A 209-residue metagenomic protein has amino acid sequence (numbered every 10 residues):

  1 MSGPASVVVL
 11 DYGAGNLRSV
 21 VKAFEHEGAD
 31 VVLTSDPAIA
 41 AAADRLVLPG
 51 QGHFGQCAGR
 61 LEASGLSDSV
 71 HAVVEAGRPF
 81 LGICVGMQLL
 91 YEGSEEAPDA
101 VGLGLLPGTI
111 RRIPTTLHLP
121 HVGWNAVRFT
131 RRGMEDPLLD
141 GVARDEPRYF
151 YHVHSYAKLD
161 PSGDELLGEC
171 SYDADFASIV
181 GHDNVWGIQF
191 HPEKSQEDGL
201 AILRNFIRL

Functional and structural regions predicted by a protein language model:
S2-V8: Extreme N-terminal starter segment of soluble prokaryotic enzymes
D30, R45, P79-L81, Y149: Structural signature of beta-strand start/N-cap positions in the alpha/beta core of ABC transporter nucleotide-binding
V31-A42: Short acidic low-complexity segments
A40-G50: Short acidic/histidine-rich motifs immediately flanking catalytic phosphotransfer sites in two-component signaling
G52-N125: Cysteine-nucleophile active-site neighborhood
E92-Y172: Pocket-forming structural segment of enzyme catalytic cores
A174-G181: Short, surface-exposed beta-strand/loop micro-motifs that present aromatic residues
I188-L209: Acyltransferase
